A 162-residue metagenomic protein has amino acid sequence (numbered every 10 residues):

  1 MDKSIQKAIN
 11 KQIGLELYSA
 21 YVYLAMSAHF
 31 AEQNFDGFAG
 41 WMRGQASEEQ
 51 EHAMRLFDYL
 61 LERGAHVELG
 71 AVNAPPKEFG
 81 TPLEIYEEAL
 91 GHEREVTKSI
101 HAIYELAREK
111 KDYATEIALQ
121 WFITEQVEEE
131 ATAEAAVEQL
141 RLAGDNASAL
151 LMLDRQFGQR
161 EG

Functional and structural regions predicted by a protein language model:
M1-G162: Iron-associated oxidoreductase/ferritin-like identity signal
